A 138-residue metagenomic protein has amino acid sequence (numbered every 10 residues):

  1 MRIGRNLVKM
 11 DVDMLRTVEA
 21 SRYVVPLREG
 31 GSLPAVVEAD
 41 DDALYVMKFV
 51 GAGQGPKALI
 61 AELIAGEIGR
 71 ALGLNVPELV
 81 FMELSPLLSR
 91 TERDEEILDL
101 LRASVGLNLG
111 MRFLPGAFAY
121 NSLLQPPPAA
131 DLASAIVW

Functional and structural regions predicted by a protein language model:
L7-L123: Conserved ATP-binding subdomain of kinase catalytic cores across diverse folds
P115-W138: Conserved kinase catalytic-core segment
